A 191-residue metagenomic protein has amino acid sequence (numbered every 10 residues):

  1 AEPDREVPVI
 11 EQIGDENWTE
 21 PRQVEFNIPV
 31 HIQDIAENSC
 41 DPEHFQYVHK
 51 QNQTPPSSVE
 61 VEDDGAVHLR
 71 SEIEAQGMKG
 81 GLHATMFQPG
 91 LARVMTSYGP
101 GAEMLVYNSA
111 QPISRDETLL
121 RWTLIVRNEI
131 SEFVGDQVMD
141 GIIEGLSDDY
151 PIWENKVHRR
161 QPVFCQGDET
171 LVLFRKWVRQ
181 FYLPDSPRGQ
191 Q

Functional and structural regions predicted by a protein language model:
E2-Q191: C-terminal catalytic domain of Rieske-type non-heme iron oxygenases
